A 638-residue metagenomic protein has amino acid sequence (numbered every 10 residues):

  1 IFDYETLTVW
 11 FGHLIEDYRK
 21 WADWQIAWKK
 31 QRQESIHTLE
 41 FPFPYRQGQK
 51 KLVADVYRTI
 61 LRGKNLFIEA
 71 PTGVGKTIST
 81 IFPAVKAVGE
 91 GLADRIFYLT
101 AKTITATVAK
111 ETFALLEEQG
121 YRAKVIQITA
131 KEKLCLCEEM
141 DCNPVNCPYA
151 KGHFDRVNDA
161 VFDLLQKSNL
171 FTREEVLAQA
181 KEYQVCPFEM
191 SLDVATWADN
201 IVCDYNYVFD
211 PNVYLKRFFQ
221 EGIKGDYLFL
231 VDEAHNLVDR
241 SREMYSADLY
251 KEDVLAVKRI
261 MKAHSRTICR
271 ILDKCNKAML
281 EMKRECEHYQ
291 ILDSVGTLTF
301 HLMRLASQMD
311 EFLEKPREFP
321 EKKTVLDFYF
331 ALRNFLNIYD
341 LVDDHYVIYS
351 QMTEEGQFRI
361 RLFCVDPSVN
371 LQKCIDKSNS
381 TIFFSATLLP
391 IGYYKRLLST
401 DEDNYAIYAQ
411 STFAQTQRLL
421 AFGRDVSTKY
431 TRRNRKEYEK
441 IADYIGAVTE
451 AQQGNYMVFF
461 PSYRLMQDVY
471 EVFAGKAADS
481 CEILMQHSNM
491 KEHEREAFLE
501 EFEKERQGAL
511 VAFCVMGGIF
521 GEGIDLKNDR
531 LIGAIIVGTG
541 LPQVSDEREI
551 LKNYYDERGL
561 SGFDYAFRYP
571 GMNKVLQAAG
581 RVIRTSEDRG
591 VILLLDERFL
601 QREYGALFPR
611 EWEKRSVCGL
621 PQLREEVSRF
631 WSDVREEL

Functional and structural regions predicted by a protein language model:
F2-E40, L92-I201, N206-F209, K277-R284 (+3 more regions): A substrate-engagement module of RecA-like helicase motors
Q25-E69: Conserved pre-motif I regulatory segment
Y57-R58, T77-L92, T112-L116: Walker A/P-loop NTP-binding motif
L61-P83: Walker A/P-loop
T80, T107, E111, Y183-N200 (+3 more regions): Signature of the SF2 helicase/ATPase Hel1-core->accessory helical subdomain module
V176-I201, N212-F219, E311-S427, R432 (+4 more regions): A contiguous, basic/glycine-rich beta-loop/short-helix subdomain that forms a polymer-engagement track
R424-K436, H487-L600: Conserved RecA-like P-loop NTPase helicase motor core
P461-H487: Conserved helicase motor "Helicase C" RecA-like lobe of SF1/SF2 P-loop NTPases
